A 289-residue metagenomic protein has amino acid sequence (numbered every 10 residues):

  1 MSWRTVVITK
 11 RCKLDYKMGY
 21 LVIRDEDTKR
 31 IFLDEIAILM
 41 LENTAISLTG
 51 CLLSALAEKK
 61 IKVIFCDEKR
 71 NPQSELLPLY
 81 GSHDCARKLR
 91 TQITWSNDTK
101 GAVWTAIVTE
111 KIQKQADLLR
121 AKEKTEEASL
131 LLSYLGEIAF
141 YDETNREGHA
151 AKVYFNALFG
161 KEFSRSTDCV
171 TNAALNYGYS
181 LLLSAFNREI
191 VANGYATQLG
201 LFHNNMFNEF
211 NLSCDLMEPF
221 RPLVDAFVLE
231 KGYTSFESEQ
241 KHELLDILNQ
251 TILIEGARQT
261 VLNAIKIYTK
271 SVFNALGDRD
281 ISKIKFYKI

Functional and structural regions predicted by a protein language model:
S2-V6, R11-C12, E26, E58 (+1 more regions): Active-site helix-to-loop segments that bind/position phosphate- or nucleotide-bearing substrates and donors across
I8-G50, S54: N-terminal ordered "arm"
D34-C85: Glycine/small-residue-rich interface belts in oligomeric ring/scaffold proteins and their assembly partners
